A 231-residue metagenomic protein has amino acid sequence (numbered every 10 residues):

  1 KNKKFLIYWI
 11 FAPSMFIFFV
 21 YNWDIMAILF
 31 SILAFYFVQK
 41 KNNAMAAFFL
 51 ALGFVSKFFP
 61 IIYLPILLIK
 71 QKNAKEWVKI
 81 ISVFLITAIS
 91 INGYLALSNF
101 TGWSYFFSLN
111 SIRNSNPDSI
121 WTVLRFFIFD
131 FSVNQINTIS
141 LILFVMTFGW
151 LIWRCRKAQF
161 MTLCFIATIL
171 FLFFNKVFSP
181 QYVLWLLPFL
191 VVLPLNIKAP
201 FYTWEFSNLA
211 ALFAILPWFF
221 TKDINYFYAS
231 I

Functional and structural regions predicted by a protein language model:
K1-Y105, I136-I231: Multi-pass membrane glycosyltransferase architecture that uses lipid-linked
Y94-D130: Extracytoplasmic catalytic-loop and juxtamembrane helix elements of membrane-embedded, polyprenol/dolichol-linked
D130-F131, V145: Extracellular low-complexity, O-glycosylation-prone Ser/Thr/Pro/Gly-rich "stalks" and linkers flanking catalytic
